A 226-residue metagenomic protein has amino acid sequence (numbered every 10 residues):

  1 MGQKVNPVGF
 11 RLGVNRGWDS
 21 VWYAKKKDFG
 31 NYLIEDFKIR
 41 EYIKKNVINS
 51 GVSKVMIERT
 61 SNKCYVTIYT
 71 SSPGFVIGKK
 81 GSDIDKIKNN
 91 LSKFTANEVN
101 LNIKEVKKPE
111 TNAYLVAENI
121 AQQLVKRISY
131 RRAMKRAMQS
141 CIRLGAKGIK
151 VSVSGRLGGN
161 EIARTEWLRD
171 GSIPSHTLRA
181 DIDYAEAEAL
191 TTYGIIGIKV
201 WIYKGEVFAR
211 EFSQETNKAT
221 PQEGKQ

Functional and structural regions predicted by a protein language model:
M1-Q226: RNA-contacting regions in translation and RNA-metabolism proteins, encompassing KH/S1 modules where present
